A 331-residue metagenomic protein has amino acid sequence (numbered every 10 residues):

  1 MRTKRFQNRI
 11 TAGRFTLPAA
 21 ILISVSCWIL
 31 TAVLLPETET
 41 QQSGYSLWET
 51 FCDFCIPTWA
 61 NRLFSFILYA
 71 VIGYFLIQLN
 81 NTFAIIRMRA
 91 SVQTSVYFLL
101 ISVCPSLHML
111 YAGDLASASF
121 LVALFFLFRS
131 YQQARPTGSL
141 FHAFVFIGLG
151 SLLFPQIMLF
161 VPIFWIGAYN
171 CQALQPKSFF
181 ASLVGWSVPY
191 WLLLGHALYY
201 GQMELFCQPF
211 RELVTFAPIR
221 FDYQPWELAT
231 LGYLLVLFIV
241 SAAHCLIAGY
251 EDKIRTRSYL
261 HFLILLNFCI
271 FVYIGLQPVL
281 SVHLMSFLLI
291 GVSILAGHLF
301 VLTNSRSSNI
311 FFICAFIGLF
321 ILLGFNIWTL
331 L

Functional and structural regions predicted by a protein language model:
Q42-P57, C207-A229, S241-C245: Juxtamembrane membrane-water interface segments that cap and precede transmembrane helices
I67-F83: Transmembrane-helix motifs of polytopic, lipid-linked glycan transferases
A90-P105, S117-V122, A143: Membrane-embedded helix bundles of polyisoprenyl
H108-L115: Short acidic/glycine- and proline-prone juxtamembrane loop motifs at membrane-interface regions of multi-pass membrane
A123-G138: Membrane-interface transmembrane helices that cradle and orient dolichyl/undecaprenyl
L140-P155: Membrane-interface alpha helices of multi-pass inner-membrane proteins
F160-V184: Perimembrane helix-loop-helix junctions
A243-N304: Membrane-water interface signatures at transmembrane helix termini and the short loops that connect adjacent helices
